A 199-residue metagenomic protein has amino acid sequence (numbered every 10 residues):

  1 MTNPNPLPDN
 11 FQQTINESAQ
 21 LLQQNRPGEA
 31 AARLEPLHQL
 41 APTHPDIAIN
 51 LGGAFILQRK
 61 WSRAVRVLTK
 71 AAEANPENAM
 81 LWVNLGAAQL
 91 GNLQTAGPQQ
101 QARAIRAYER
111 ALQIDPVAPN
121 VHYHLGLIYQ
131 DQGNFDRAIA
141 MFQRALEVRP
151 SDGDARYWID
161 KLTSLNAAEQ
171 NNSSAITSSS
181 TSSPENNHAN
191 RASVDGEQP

Functional and structural regions predicted by a protein language model:
M1-F11, D131, I139-P199: Terminal, low-structured helical/coil segments at or just beyond the last alpha-helical repeat
F11, P45-D46, A79-M80, P119-N120 (+1 more regions): Helix-start (N-cap) detector for alpha-helical repeat units in TPR-like alpha-solenoids, especially tetratricopeptide
Q23-P36, L57-K70, N92-R110, Q132-R144 (+1 more regions): Structural signature of tandem alpha-helical TPR/SEL1-like repeats, specifically the intra-repeat loop/turn
